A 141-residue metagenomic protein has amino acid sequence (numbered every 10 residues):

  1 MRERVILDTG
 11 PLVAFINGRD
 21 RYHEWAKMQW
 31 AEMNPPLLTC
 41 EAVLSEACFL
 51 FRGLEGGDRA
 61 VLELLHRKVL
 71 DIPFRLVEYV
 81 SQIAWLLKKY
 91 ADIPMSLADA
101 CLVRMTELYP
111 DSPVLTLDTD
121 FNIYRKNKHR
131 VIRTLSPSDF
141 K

Functional and structural regions predicted by a protein language model:
M1-T39, F51-L62, L135, F140-K141: Short, well-structured N-terminal submotif of metal-dependent ribonuclease cores
R2, I72, Y109-K141: Acidic, PIN/NYN-like endoribonuclease modules and their adjacent C-terminal/linker elements
G10, C48, A100-C101: Active-site phosphate/pyrophosphate-handling residues
V13, S45, N122: Nucleotide phosphate-binding site architecture
M33-L37, V69-D71, L108-S112: Short active-site oxyanion
P36, S45, F51-L54, D58-D92 (+2 more regions): Mobile, glycine- and charge-enriched loop segments and immediately flanking short secondary-structure elements within
E41, E46, E107: Acidic-residue sensor for enzyme active/binding pockets
P73-L115, T119: Active-site neighborhoods of divalent-metal-dependent phosphate/nucleic-acid chemistry enzymes
